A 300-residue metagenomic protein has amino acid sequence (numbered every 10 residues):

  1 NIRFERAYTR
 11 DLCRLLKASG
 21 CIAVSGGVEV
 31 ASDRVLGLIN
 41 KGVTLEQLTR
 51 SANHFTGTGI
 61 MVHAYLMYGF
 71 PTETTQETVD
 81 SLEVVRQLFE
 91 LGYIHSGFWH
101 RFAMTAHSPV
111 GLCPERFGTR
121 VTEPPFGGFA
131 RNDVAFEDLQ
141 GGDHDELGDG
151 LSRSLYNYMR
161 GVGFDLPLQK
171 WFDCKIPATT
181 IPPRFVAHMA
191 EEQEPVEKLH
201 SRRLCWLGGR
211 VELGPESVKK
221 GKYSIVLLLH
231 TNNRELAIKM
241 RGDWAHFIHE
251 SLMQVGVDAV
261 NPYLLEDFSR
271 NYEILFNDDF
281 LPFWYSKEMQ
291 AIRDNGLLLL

Functional and structural regions predicted by a protein language model:
I2-I181: A structural motif corresponding to the C-terminal lobe/cap of the Radical SAM core domain
F136-L300: Radical SAM enzyme core and accessory elements
